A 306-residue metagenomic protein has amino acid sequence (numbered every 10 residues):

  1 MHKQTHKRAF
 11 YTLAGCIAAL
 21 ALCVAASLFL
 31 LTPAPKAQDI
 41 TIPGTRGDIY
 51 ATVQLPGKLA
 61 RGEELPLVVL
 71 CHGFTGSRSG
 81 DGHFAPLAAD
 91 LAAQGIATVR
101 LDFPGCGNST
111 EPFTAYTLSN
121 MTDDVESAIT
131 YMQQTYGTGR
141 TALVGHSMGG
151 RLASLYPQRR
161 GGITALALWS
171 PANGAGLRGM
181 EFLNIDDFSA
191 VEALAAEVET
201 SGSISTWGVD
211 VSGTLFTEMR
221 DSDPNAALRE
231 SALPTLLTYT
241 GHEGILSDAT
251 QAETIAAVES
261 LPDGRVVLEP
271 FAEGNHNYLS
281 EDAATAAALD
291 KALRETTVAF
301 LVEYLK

Functional and structural regions predicted by a protein language model:
L30-G62: N-terminal cap/lid segment of alpha/beta-hydrolase-fold proteins
I49, R151, G161-Y304: The alpha/beta-hydrolase serine catalytic core
L65, H72-S77: Active-site glycine-rich loops that stabilize anionic/oxyanionic intermediates across multiple enzyme folds
G76-A88, F103, A249-T250: The serine-hydrolase catalytic nucleophile loop
R78-G80, C106-T138, A287-A288: Catalytic nucleophile-loop/oxyanion-hole region of alpha/beta-hydrolase and closely related hydrolase-like folds
A88-T110: Conserved alpha/beta-hydrolase
Y136-S147: Alpha/beta-hydrolase fold nucleophile elbow
G145-L155: Glycine-rich nucleophile elbow surrounding the catalytic serine of serine-hydrolase chemistry
